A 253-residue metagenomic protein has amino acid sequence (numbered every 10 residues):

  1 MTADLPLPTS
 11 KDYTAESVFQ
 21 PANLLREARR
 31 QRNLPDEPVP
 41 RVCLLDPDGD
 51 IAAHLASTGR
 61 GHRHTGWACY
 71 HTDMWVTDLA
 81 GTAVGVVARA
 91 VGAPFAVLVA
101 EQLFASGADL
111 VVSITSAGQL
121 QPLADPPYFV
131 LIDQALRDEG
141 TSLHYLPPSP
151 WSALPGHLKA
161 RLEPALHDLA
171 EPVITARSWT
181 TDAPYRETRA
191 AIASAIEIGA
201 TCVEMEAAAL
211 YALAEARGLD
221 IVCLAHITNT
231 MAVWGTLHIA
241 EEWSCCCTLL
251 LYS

Functional and structural regions predicted by a protein language model:
M1-V112, G118-S253: Accessory terminal and edge-of-domain segments that mediate assembly/interaction and cofactor placement around
